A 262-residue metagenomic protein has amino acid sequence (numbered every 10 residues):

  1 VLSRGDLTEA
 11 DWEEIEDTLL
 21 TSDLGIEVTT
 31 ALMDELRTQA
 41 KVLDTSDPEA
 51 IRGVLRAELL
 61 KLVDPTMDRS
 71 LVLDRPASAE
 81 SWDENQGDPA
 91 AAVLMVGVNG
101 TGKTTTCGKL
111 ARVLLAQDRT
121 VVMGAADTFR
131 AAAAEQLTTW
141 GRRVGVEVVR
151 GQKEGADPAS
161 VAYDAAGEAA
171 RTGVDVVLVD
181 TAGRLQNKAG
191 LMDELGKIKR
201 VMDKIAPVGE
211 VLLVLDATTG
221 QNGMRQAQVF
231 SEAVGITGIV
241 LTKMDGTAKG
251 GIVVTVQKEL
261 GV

Functional and structural regions predicted by a protein language model:
V1-A126, A132-G155, A159-T181: Primarily NTPase-proximal linker/entry elements flanking Walker-type ATP/GTP-binding cores
E27-T29, A131, R184, G220 (+1 more regions): General alpha-helical segment detector with a strong preference for membrane-spanning helices and helix-boundary regions
Q136, D157-T172, Q186-V262: Conserved catalytic-core segment of NTP-binding enzymes
